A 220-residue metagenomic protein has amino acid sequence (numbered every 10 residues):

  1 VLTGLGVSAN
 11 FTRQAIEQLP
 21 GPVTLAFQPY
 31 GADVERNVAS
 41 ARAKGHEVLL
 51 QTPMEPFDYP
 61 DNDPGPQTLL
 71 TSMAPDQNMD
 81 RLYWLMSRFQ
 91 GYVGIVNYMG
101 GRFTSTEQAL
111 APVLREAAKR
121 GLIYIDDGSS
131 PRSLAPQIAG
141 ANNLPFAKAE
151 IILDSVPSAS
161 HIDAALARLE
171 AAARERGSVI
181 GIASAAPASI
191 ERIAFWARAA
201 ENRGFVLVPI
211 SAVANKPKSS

Functional and structural regions predicted by a protein language model:
V1-D63: Active-site beta->alpha N-cap acidic-glycine motif
V1-G4, P66-D76, S155-S160: Active-site mouth loops of central-metabolism enzymes
L2-G4, F27-P29, L50-M54, M99 (+4 more regions): A cross-domain feature marking catalytic cores of carbohydrate-active enzymes and several ubiquitous metabolic/repair
T3, I95, I180: Conserved, mostly hydrophobic/aromatic
I16-T24, A32, A39-K44, R120 (+3 more regions): Terminal accessory/targeting
A32-V34, E55-Y59, P131-L134, D154-V156 (+1 more regions): Short gly/pro/ser/thr-enriched loop/turn and capping motifs at secondary-structure boundaries
D33-E35, A43-H46, E55, D63-F89: Catalytic-core regions of hydrolytic enzymes
P75-D163, S184-E201, F205: Catalytic domains of cell-wall/extracellular-matrix polysaccharide-remodeling enzymes, centered on de-N-acetylation
